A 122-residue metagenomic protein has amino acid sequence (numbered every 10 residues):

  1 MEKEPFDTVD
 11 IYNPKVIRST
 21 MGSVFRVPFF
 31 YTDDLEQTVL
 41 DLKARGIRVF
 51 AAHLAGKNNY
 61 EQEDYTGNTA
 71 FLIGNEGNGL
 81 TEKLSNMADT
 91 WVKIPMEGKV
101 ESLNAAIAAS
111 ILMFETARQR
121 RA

Functional and structural regions predicted by a protein language model:
M1-G56: RNA substrate-binding interface of SAM-dependent RNA methyltransferases
M1-K3, L72, A108, L112: Hydrophobic alpha-helical segments that mediate membrane insertion or helix-helix packing
T8, T20, T32, T38 (+4 more regions): Residue-identity detector for threonine
I11, R18-S23, E82-A122: Structured adenosyl-cofactor binding patch, chiefly the S-adenosyl-L-methionine
P14, V27, T32-D33, Q62 (+3 more regions): Intrinsically disordered, low-complexity regions enriched in small/polar residues
I17, A44, D64, N75 (+2 more regions): Surface-exposed beta-strand edges and their flanking turn/coil or helix-capping segments
F30, E36-K43, K57, E61 (+4 more regions): Generic hydrophobic alpha-helical scaffold/packing signal
F50-V100, N104: Active-site/ligand-binding-proximal alpha/beta "capping" segment
